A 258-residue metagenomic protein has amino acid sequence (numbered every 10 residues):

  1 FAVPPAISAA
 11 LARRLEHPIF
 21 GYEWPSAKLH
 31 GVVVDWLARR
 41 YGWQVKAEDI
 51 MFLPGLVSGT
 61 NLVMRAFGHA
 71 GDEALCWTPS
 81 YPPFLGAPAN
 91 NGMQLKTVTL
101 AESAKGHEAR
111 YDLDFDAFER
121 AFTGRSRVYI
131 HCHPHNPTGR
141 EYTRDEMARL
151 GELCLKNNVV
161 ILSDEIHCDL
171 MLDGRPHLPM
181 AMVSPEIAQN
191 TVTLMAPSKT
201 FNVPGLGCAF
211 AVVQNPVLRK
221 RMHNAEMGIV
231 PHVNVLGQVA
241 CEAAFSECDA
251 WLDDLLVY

Functional and structural regions predicted by a protein language model:
F1-G55, L62, A244-E247: N-terminal small-domain helix-loop-helix segment of the aminotransferase-like
A9, S184-V257: Conserved core segment of the aminotransferase class I/II
Q44-I50, A70-E73, R125, A188-T191: Short acidic capping loops at alpha-helix termini that bridge into adjacent secondary structure
A66-P88: Conserved PLP-anchoring active-site segment centered on the Schiff-base-forming lysine
C76, T97, I130, I161-S163 (+1 more regions): Hydrophobic residues in well-ordered beta-strands that form the structural core
N90-K96: A short helix-loop-beta submotif of the ANL/AMP-binding
N91, K156-N157, I187: Helix C-cap/helix->beta junction micro-motif
A101-R175: Active-site phosphate-binding strand-loop segment of PLP-dependent enzymes
